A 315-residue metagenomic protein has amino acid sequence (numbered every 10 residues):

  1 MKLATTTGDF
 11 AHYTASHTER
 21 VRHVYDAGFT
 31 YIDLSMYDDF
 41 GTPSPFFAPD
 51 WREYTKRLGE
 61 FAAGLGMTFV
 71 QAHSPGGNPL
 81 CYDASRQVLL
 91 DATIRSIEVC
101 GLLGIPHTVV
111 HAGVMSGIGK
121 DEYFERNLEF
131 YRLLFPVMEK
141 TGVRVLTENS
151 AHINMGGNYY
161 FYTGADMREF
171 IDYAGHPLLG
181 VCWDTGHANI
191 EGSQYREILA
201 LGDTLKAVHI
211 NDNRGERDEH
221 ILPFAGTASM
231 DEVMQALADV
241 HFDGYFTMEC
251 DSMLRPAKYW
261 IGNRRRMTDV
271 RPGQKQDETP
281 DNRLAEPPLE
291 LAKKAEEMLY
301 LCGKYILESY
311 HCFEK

Functional and structural regions predicted by a protein language model:
M1-A4, T14-G28, F161-K315: Histidine-acidic metal/acid-base catalytic patches
T6-F10, S35-D39, S74-G77, G113-M115 (+4 more regions): Active-site beta-loop-alpha junctions enriched in small/polar residues
D9, P45, G77-R86, D121 (+1 more regions): The substrate-binding groove and active-site-proximal loops of carbohydrate-active enzymes, especially glycoside
E19, E60-G64, P79-W183, I190 (+4 more regions): Active-site acidic/histidine proton-transfer and metal-coordination neighborhood in alpha/beta enzyme cores
V21-G28, A48-Q71, I94-G104, F135-K140 (+3 more regions): Acidic (Asp/Glu)-rich catalytic clusters
D33, Q71, V109, L146 (+3 more regions): Conserved beta-strand positions in the central sheet of alpha/beta enzyme cores
D33-G59, I118: Glycine-rich, proline-tolerant flexible connector loops at the mouths of alpha/beta enzymes
F40-D50, M155-F161, L222, K258-N263: Short, flexible/disordered intra-domain loops and linkers
